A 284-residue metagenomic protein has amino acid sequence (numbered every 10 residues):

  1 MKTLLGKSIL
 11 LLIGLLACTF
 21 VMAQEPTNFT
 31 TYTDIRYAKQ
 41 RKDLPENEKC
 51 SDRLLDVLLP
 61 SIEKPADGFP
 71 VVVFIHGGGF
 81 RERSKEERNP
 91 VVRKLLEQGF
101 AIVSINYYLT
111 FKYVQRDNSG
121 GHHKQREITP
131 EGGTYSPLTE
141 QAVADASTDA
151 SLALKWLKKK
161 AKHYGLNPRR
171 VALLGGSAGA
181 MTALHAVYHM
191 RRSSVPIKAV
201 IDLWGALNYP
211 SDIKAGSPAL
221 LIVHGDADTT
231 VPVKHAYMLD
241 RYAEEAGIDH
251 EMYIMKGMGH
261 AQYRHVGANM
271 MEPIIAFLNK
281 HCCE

Functional and structural regions predicted by a protein language model:
Q24-D67: N-terminal cap/lid segment of alpha/beta-hydrolase-fold proteins
P65-F69, G120-L173: Gly/Ser-rich "nucleophile elbow"/oxyanion-hole loop immediately N-terminal to the catalytic nucleophile in hydrolases
D67-G78: Short beta-strand element of the alpha/beta-hydrolase
K85-I105, K112-V114: Short amphipathic alpha-helix adjacent to the substrate-entry channel of hydrolases
D145-G216: Primarily recognizes the serine-hydrolase "nucleophile elbow" in alpha/beta-hydrolase and SGNH/GDSL folds
L221-H224, D228: Short beta-strand/loop motif that positions the catalytic acidic residue of the alpha/beta-hydrolase fold
T229-H235: Conserved alpha/beta-hydrolase "acid-adjacent" motif
Y237, G247-E284: C-terminal catalytic histidine-bearing segment of alpha/beta-hydrolase fold enzymes
